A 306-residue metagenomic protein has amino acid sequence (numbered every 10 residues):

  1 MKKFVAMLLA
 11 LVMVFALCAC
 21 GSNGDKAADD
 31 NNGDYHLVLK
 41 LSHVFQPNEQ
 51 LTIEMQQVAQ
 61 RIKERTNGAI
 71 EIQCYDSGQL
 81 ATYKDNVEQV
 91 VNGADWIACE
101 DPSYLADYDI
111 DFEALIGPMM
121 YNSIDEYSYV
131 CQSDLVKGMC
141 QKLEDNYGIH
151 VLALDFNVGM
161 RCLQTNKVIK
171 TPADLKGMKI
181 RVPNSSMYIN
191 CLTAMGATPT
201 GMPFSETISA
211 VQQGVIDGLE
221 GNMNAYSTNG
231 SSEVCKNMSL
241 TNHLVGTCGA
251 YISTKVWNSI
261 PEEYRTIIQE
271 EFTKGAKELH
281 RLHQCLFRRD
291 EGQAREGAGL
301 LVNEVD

Functional and structural regions predicted by a protein language model:
M1-F4, L8-L11: Positively charged n-region of N-terminal signal peptides that target proteins for export
L11-V12, E49: Hydrophobic alpha-helical membrane-insertion segments
A16-A19: C-terminal motif of bacterial Sec signal peptides marking the signal peptidase cleavage site
S22-E126, L135, E144-D306: N-terminal secretory/targeting leader peptides
Y129: Short beta-strand-centered segments that line the small-molecule binding cleft or hinge of alpha/beta clamshell
C140: Conserved glycine-rich "GG(E/T)P / GGGxP" loop and the immediately following alpha-helix in the radical SAM core
